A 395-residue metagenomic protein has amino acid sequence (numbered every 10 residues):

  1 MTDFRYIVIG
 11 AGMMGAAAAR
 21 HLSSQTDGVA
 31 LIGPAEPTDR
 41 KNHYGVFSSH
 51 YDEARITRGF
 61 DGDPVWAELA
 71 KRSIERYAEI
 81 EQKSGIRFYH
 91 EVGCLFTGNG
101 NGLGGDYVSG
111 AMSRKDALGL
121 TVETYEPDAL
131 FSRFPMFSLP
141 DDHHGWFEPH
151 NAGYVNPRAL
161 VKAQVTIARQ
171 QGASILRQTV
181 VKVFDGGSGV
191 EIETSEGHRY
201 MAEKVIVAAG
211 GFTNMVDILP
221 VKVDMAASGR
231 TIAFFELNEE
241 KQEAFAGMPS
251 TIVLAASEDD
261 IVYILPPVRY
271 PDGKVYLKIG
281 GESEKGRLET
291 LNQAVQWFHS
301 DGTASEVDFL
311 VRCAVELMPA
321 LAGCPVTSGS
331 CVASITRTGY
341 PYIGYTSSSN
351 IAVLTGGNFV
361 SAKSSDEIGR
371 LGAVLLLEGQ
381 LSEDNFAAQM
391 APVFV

Functional and structural regions predicted by a protein language model:
F4-L31: N-terminal Rossmann-like FAD-binding beta1-loop-alpha1 element of flavoenzymes
I7-I9, I32, R199-F212, G369: Short hydrophobic core segments
M14, P37, F212: Conserved Rossmann-like nucleotide-cofactor binding loop
R20-S24, G85-E91, K204, G211-S349: Active-site substrate-recognition segment that forms the wall of the catalytic cavity or substrate channel
S24-S49: Glycine-rich FAD pyrophosphate-binding loop
D52-R133, I261-V262: Dinucleotide-binding Rossmann-like beta1-alpha1 core, especially the glycine-rich loop that anchors the ADP
E79, N99-G172, L176-R177, K182-S188: Flavin (FAD/FMN) cofactor-binding and adjacent substrate-gating region of FAD-dependent oxidoreductase domains
F309-V395: C-terminal catalytic lobe of FAD-dependent flavoproteins
